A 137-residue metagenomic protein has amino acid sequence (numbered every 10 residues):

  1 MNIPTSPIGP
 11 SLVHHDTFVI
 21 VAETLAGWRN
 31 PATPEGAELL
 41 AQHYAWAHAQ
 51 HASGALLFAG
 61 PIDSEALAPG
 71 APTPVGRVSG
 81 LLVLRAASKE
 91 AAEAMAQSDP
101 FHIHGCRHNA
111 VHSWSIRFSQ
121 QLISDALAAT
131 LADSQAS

Functional and structural regions predicted by a protein language model:
N2-S137: Conserved, structured core segments of small domains
